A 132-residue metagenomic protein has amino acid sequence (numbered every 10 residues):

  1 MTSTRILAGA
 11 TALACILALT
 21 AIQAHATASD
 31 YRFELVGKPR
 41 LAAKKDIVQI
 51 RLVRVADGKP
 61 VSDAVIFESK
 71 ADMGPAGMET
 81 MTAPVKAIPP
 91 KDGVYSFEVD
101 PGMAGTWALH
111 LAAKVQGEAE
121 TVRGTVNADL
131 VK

Functional and structural regions predicted by a protein language model:
M1-T11: Bacterial N-terminal signal peptides that target proteins for export
G9-T20: Bacterial N-terminal signal peptides
H25-A104, A108-K132: Contiguous segments within soluble domain cores/interaction surfaces
